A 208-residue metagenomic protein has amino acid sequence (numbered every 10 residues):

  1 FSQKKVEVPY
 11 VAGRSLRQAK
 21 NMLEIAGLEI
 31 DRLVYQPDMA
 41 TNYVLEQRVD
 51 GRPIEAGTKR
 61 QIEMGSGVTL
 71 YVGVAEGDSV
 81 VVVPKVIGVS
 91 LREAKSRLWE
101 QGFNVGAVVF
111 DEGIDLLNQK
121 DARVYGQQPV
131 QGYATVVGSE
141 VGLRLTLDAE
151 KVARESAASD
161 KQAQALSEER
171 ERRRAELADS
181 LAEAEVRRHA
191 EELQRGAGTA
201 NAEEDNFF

Functional and structural regions predicted by a protein language model:
F1-F208: Ligand-recognition elements built from short beta-strands and adjacent flexible loops
